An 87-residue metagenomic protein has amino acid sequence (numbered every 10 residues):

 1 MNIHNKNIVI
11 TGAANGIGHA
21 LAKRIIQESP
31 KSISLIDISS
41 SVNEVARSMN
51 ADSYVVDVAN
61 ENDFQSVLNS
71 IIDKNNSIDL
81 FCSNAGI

Functional and structural regions predicted by a protein language model:
M1-V9: Flexible N-terminal pre-Rossmann segment of NAD(P)-dependent oxidoreductases
N7, A14-G16: Conserved glycine-rich cofactor-binding loop
V9, S34, Y54, F81: Conserved Rossmann-like nucleotide-binding pocket used by diverse enzymes that bind dinucleotide cofactors
T11-G12, I78-G86: Rossmann-fold scaffold of SDR-type NAD(P)-dependent oxidoreductases
H19-K23: Residues forming the Rossmann-fold NAD(P)(H) cofactor-binding site
I26-E44: Conserved glycine-rich Rossmann-like NAD(P)H-binding loop of the short-chain dehydrogenase/reductase
Y54-V67: The beta1-alpha1 cofactor-binding region of Rossmann-like NAD(H)/NADP(H)-dependent oxidoreductases
I71-N76: Glycine-rich phosphate-binding loop signature in dinucleotide/nucleotide-binding domains
